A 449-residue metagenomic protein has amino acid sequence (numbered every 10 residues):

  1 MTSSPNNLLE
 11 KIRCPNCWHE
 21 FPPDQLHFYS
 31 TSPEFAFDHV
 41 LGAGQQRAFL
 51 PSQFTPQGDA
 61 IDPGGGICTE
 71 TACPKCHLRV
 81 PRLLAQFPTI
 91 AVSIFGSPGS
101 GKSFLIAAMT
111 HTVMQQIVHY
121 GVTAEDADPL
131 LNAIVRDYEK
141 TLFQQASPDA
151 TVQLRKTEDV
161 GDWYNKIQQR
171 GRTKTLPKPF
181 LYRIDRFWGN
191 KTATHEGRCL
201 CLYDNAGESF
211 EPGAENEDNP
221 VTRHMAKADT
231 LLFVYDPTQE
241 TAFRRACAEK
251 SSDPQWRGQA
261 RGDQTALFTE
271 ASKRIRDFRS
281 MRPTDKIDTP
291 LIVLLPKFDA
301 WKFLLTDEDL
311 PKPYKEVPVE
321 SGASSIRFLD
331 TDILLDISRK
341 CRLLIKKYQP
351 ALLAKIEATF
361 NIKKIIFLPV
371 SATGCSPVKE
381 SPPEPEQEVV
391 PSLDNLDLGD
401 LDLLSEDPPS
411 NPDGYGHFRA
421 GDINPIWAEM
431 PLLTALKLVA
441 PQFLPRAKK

Functional and structural regions predicted by a protein language model:
M1-Q86: Long, basic/Gly/Ser/Thr-rich N-terminal segments that mediate initial subcellular attachment or targeting
A43-S52, A300-L438: Canonical P-loop GTPase G-domain recognition
A85, V113-V160, P445-K448: Flexible phosphate/Mg2+-sensing switch loops adjacent to catalytic phosphate-binding sites
V92-I94: Hydrophobic anchor at the beta1->P-loop junction of P-loop NTPases
K102: Conserved lysine of the Walker
L105-Q115: A conserved segment at the C-terminal end of the G1
K174-L231, Q239-A246: Switch II of P-loop NTPase G domains
G197, N219-A358: Conserved C-terminal guanine-recognition region of P-loop GTPase G domains, centered on the G4
